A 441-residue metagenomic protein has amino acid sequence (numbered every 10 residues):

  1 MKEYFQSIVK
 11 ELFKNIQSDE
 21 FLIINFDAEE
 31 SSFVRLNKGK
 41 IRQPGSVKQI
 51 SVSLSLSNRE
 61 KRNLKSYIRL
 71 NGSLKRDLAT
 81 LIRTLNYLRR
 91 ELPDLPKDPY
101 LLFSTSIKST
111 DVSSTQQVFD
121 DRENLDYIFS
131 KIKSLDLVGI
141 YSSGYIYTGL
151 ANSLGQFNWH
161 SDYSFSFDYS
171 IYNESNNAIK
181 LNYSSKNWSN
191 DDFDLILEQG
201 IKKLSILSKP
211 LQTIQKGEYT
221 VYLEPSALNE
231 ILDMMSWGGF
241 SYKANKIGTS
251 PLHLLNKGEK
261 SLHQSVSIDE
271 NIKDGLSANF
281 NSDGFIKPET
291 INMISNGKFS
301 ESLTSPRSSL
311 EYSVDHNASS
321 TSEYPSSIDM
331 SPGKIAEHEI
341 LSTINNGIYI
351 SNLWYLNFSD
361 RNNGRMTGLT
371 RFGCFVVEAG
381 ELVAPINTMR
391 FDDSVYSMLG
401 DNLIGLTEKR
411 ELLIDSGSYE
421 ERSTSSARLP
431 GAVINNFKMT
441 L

Functional and structural regions predicted by a protein language model:
M1-A278, I286, S295-K298, E381 (+2 more regions): Active-site bordering "gate/hinge" segments that shape substrate access to catalytic or cofactor-binding pockets
L255-L441: Dual-mode signal for accessory low-complexity, basic/Gly-rich regions
